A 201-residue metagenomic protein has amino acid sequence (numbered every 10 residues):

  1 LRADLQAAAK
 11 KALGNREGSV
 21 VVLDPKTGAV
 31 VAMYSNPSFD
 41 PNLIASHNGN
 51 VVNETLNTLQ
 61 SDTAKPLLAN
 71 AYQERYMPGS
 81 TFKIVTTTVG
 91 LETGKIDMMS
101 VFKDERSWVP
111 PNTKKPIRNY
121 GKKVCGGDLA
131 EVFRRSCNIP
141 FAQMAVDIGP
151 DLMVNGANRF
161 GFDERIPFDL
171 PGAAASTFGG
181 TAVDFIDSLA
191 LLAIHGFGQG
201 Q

Functional and structural regions predicted by a protein language model:
L1-G18: Conserved, well-ordered alpha-helix/loop/beta-strand core segments that scaffold catalytic motifs
G18-S19, F102: Glycine-rich phosphate/pyrophosphate-binding loops and their adjacent beta-strand/loop elements at enzyme active sites
V20-P25: Short hydrophobic alpha-helical segments used for membrane anchoring or interfacial signaling
K26-S80, V85-Q201: Beta-lactam-recognizing serine transpeptidase/beta-lactamase-like catalytic domain environment
